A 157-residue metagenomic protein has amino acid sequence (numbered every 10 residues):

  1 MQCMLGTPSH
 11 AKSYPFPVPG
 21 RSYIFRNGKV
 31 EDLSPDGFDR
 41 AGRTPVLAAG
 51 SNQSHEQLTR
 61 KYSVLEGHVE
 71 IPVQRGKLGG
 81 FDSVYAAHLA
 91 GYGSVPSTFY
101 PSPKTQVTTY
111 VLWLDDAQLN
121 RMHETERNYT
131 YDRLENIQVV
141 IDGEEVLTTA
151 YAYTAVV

Functional and structural regions predicted by a protein language model:
M1-V157: Glycine-aromatic micro-motifs
